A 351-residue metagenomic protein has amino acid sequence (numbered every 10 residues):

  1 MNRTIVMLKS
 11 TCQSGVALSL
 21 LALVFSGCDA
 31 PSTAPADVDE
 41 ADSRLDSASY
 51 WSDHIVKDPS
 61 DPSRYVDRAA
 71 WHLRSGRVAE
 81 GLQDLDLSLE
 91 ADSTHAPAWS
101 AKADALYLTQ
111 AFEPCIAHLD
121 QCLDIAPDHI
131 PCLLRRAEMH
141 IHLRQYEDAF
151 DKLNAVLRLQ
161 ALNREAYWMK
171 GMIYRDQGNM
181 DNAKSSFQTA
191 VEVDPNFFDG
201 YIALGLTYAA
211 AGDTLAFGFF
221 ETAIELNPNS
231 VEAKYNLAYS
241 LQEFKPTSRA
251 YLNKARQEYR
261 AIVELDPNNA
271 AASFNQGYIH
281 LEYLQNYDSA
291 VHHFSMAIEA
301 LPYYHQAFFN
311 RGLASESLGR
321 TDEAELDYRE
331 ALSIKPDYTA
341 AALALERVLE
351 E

Functional and structural regions predicted by a protein language model:
G27-D86, E90, L345, E350-E351: N-terminal leader/linker segments that initiate helical-solenoid repeat arrays
T33-P35, E243, N253, S317-E351: Terminal, low-structured helical/coil segments at or just beyond the last alpha-helical repeat
A41-S49, G76-L87, T109-Q121, L143-A155 (+5 more regions): Structural signature of tandem alpha-helical TPR/SEL1-like repeats, specifically the intra-repeat loop/turn
P62-S63, A96-P97, I130-P131, R164-E165 (+5 more regions): Helix-start (N-cap) detector for alpha-helical repeat units in TPR-like alpha-solenoids, especially tetratricopeptide
A70, D104, E138, M172 (+5 more regions): Residue-level recognition of tetratricopeptide repeat
L73, S100, Y107, L134 (+8 more regions): Position-specific recognition of the canonical hydrophobic site in helix A of tetratricopeptide repeat
